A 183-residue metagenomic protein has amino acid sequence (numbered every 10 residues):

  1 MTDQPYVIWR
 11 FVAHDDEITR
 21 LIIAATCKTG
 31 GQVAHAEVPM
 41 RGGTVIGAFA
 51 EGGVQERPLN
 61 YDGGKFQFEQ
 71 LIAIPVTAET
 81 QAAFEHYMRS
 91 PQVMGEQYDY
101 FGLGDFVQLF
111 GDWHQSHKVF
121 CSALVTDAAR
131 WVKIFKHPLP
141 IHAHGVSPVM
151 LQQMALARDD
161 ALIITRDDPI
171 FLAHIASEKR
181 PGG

Functional and structural regions predicted by a protein language model:
M1, M88-S90, G183: Short low-polarity hydrophobic stretches
T2-V33, V149, D167-E178: Donor-binding and catalytic core of enzymes assembling or modifying cell-surface/extracellular glycoconjugates
R10-V76, D105-S116: Glycine-rich catalytic cores of cysteine/serine-nucleophile enzymes that process amide/ester linkages in cell-envelope
T77-D105: A structural motif
D105-G183: Activation targets extended, charge/polar-rich intrinsically disordered C-terminal tails
